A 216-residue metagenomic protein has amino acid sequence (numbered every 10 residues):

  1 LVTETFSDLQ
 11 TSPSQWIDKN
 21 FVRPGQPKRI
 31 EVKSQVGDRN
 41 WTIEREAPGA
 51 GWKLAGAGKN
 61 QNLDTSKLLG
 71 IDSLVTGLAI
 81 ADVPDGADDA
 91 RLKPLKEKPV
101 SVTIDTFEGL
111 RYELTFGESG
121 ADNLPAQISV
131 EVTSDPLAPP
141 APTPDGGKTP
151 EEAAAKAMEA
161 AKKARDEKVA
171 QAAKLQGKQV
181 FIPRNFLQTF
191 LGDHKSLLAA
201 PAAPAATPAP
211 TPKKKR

Functional and structural regions predicted by a protein language model:
L1-R216: Secondary-structure "cap/kink" motif recognition
